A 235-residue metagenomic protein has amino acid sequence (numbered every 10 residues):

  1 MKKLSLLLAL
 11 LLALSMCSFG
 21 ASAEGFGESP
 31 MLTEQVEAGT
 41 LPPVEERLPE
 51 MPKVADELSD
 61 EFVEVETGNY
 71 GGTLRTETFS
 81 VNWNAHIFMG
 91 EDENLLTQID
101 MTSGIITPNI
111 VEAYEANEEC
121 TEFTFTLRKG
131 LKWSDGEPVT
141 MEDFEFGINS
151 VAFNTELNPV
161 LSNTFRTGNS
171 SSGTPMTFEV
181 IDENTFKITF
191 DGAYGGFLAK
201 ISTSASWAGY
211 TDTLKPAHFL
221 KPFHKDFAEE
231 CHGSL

Functional and structural regions predicted by a protein language model:
K3-S22: Sec-dependent N-terminal signal peptides of Gram-positive bacterial secreted proteins and lipoproteins
S22-A23, Q35, G39, Y114 (+2 more regions): Residue-level signal for nonpolar/aromatic packing positions in well-ordered secondary structure
G27, M31, N109, V139 (+3 more regions): Extracytoplasmic/secreted proteins, especially bacterial periplasmic and envelope-associated proteins
E37, L41, N149-E156, A193-G195: Sec-exported extracytoplasmic/periplasmic mature domains
E37, P42-E118: N-terminal lobe/hinge region of extracytoplasmic solute-binding protein
F79-V81, M101, E119, R128-G130 (+3 more regions): Solvent-exposed coil/turn segments that connect beta secondary-structure elements in extracytoplasmic/periplasmic
A113-L157, K187: Aromatic- and charge-enriched surface segment that lines or borders ligand/interaction sites
T164-L235: Surface-exposed binding/hinge segments that line and control ligand-binding clefts or catalytic entry sites
